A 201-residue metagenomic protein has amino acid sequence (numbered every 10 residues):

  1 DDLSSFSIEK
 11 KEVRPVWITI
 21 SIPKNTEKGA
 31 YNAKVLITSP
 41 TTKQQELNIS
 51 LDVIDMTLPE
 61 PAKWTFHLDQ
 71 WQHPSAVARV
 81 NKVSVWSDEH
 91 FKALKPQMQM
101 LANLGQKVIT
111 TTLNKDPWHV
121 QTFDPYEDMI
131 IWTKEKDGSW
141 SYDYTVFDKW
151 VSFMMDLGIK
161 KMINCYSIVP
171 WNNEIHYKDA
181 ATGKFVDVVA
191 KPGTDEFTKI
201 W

Functional and structural regions predicted by a protein language model:
D1-I18: Surface-exposed binding patches on compact interaction domains or structured appendages
D1-S4, T26, K43: Short beta-strand and strand-turn-strand segments in soluble, beta-rich domains
R14-P15, E27-K34: Short, solvent-exposed loop/turn segments enriched in Ser/Thr/Gly
S21, N32-S39, Q45-W201: Aromatic-lined carbohydrate-binding surfaces of glycoside hydrolases
